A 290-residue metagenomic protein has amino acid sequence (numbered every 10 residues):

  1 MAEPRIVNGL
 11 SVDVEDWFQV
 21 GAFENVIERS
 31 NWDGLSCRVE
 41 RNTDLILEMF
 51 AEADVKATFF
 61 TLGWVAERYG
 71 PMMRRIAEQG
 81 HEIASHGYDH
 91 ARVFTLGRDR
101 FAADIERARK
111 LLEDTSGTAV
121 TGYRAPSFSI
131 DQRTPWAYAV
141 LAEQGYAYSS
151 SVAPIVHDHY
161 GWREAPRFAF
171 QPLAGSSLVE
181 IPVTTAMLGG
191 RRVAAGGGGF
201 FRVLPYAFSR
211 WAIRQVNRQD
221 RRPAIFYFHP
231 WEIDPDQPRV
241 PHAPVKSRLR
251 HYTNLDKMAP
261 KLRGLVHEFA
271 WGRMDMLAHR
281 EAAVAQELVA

Functional and structural regions predicted by a protein language model:
A2-E82: Active-site beta->alpha N-cap acidic-glycine motif
S11, V20, I181, F226-I233: Short acidic/histidine-rich active-site segments
S11-V14, A84, R124, Y227: Generic enzyme active-site microenvironment
S30-G34, R38, L96-A103, F200 (+2 more regions): Alpha-helix N-cap and loop-to-helix initiation/capping positions
T43-L47, G70-R74, A102-R109, Y138 (+2 more regions): Generic structural signal for well-ordered alpha-helices, preferentially at hydrophobic/aromatic core positions
E52-A53, V203-A290: C-terminal domain-boundary segment and adjacent tail
A53-T134, Y146, S151-D158, S176 (+1 more regions): Metal-dependent polysaccharide deacetylase catalytic core of the NodB/CE4 family, i.e., the active-site-bearing domain
T118-T121, A125-Y227: Active-site-adjacent pocket scaffolds in enzyme catalytic domains
